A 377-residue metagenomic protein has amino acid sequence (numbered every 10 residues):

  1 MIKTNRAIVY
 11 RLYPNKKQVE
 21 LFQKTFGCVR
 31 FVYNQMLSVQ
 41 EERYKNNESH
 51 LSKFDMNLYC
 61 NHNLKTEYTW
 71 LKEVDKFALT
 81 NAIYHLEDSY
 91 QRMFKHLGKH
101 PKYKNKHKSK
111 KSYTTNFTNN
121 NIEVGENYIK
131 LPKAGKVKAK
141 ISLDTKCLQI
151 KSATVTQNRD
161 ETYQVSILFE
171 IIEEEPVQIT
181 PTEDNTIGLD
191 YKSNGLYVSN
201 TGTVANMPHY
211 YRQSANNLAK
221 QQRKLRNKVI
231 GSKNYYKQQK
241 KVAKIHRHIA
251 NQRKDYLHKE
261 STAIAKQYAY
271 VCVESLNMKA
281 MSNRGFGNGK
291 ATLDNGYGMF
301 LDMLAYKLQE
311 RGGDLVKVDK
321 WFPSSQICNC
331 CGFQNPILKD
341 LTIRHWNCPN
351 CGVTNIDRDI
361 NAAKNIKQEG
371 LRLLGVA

Functional and structural regions predicted by a protein language model:
M1-L79: Gly/serine-rich nucleotide phosphate-binding loop at the start of the catalytic core of nucleotide/ADP-ribose-handling
T4, N158-E161: Short flexible coil/turn linkers enriched for glycine and charged/polar residues that connect secondary-structure
Y10-L12, V137-I141, V204-M207: Generic detection of short hydrophobic beta-strand segments and adjacent strand-loop junctions
M36, A82-M93, I360-G370: Stable alpha-helical structural segments in soluble proteins, enriched in small hydrophobic residues
L37-Y44, Y90, F94-P101, I171 (+1 more regions): Long, hydrophobic, amphipathic alpha-helical segments used as structural scaffolds
D55-R159, K290, D294: Acidic carboxylate diad motif detector
K146, D160-A377: Positively charged, helix-rich recognition surfaces that bind polyanionic ligands
